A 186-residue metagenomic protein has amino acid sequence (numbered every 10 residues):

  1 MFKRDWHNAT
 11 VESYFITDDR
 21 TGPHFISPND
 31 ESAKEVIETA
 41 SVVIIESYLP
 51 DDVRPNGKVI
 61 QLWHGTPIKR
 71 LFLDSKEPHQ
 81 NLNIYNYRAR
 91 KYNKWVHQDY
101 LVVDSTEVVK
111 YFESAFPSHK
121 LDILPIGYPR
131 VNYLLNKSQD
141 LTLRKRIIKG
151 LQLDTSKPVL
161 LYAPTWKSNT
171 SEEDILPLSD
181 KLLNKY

Functional and structural regions predicted by a protein language model:
M1, D5, A115, P125-Y186: Conserved catalytic-core segment of nucleotide-activated headgroup transferases in glycan assembly
M1-S138: Active-site and donor-binding regions of nucleotide-sugar-utilizing enzymes
